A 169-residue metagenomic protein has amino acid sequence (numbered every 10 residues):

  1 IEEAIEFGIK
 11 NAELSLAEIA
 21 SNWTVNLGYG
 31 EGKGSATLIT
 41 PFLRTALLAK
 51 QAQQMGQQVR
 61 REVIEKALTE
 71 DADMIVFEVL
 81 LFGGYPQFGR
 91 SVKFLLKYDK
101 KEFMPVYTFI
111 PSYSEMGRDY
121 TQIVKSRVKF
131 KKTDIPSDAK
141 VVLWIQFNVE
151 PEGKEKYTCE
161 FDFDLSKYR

Functional and structural regions predicted by a protein language model:
I1-R169: Conserved functional micro-motifs across diverse proteins
